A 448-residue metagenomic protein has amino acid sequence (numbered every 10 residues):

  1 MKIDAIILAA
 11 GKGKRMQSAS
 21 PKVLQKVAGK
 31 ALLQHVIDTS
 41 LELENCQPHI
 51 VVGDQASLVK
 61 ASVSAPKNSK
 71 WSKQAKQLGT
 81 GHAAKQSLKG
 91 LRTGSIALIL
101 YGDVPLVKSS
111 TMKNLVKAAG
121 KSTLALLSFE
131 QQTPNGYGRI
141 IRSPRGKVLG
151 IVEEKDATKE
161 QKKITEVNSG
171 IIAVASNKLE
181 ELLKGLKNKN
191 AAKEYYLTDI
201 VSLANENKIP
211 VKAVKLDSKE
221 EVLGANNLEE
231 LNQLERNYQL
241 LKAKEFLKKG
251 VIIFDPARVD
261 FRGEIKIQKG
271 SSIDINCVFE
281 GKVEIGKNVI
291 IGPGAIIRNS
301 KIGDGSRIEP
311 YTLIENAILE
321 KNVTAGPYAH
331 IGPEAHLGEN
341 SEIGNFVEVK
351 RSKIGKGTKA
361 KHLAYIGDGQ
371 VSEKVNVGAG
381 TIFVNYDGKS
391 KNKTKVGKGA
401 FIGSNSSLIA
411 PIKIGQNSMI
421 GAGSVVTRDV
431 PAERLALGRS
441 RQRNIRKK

Functional and structural regions predicted by a protein language model:
M1-S18: N-terminal nucleotide-binding beta1-loop-alpha1 segment
I3-D4, Q47, L88-K89, S95 (+9 more regions): Catalytic cores of nucleotide-enabled group-transfer and carboxylate-activating enzymes in metabolic and assembly-line
I3-I7, L33, P48-I50, N227: Hydrophobic targeting segments
K30-N114: Conserved N-terminal catalytic core of the sugar/cofactor nucleotidyltransferase
S57, V107-A191, T198, I209: Conserved core of the sugar-phosphate nucleotidyltransferase
T165-Q268: Conserved alpha/beta core of the MobA/IspD/sugar-nucleotide pyrophosphorylase nucleotidyltransferase superfamily
V259-F261, I265-A335: Acidic, glycine-rich loop-and-beta core segments that form the ion-binding/anion-interacting portion of active sites
R307-K448: Glycine-rich hexapeptide-repeat left-handed beta-helix
